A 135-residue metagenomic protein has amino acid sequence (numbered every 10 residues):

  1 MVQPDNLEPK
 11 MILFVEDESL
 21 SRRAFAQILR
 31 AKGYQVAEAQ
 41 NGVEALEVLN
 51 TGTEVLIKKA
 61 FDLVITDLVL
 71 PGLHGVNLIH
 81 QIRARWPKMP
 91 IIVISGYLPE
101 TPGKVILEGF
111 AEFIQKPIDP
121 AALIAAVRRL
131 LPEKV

Functional and structural regions predicted by a protein language model:
M1-L13, R23, K32, T53-A60 (+3 more regions): Non-catalytic signal-transmission and effector/linker regions of two-component phosphorelay proteins
E16: Conserved acidic carboxylate
S19-E38, P120: Two-component/phosphorelay signaling modules centered on CheY-like receiver
E38-L63: Acidic, metal-coordinating helix/loop segments flanking the phosphotransfer/catalytic sites of two-component signaling
N41, H74-N77: Acidic catalytic/metal-coordinating carboxylates
E47, V76-P87: Short amphipathic alpha-helix used as the core "switch/output" element in two-component signaling
D67, S95: Active-site residues of response regulator receiver
N77, A84, Y97-Q115, A121 (+1 more regions): Alpha4 helix (beta4-alpha4-beta5 surface) of REC/receiver domains from two-component response regulators
